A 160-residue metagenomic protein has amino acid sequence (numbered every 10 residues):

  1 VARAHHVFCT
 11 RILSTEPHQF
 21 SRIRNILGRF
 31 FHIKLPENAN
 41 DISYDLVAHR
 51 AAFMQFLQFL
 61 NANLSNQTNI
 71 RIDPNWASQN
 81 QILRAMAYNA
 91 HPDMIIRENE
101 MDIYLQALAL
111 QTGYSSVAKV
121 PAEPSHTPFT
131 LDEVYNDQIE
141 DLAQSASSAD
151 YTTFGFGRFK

Functional and structural regions predicted by a protein language model:
A2-H126: PAPS-dependent sulfotransferase catalytic domain
L83-Y88, I95-R97, S115-K160: PAPS-dependent sulfotransferase catalytic core
